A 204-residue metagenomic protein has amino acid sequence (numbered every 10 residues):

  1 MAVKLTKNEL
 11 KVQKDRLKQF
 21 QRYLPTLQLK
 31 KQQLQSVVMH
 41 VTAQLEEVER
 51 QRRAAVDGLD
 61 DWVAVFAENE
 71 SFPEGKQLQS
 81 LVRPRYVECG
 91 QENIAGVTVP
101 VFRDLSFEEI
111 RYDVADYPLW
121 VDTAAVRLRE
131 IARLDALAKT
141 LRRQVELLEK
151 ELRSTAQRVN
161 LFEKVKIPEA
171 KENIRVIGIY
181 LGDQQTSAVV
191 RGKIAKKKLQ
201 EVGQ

Functional and structural regions predicted by a protein language model:
M1-Q204: Charge-rich amphipathic alpha-helical interaction elements
